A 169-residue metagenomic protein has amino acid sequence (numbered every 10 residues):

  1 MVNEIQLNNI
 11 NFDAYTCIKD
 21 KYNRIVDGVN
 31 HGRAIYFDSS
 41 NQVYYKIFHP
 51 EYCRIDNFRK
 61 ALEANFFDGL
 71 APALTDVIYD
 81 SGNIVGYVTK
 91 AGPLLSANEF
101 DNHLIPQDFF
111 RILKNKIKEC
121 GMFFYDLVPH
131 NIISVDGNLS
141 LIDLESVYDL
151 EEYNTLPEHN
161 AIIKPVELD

Functional and structural regions predicted by a protein language model:
E4-I25, A34-Y36, D149-N154, I162-D169: Helical subdomain adjoining the active site within ATP-dependent kinase catalytic cores
Y15-P72, D76-V77, F100: ATP-binding glycine-rich loop module of kinase domains
Y36-S40, A91, V135: Active-site beta-strand termini and strand-to-loop segments that position acidic
V43, L70, Y87, S140-D143 (+1 more regions): Protein kinase-like catalytic core scaffold
F48, G92, E145: Anionic group-transfer/hydrolysis microenvironments
G69-F109: Conserved structural core of kinase catalytic domains
I105-P106, F123-F124, P129, S134-D169: C-lobe/activation-segment region of protein kinase-like
I112-M122: Protein kinase catalytic-loop region centered on the HRD/HxD motif
